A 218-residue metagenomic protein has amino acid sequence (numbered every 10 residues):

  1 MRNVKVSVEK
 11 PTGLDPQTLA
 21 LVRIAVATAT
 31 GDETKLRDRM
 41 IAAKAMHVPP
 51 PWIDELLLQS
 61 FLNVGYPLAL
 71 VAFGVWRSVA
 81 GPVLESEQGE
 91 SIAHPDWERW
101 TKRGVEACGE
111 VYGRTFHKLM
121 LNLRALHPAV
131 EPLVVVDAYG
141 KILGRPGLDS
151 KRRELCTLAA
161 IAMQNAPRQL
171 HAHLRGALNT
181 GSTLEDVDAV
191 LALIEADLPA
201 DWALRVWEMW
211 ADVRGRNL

Functional and structural regions predicted by a protein language model:
M1-T18, A27-M46, P51-W52, L62 (+5 more regions): Acidic, glycine/proline-rich low-complexity segments that act as flexible tails and inter-domain linkers
T18-T30, K151-A166: Amphipathic, charged-and-aliphatic alpha-helical interface segments that function as noncatalytic docking
R39, P167-R175, D188: Short conserved catalytic/interaction loops centered on acidic-Pro-aromatic/His motifs
